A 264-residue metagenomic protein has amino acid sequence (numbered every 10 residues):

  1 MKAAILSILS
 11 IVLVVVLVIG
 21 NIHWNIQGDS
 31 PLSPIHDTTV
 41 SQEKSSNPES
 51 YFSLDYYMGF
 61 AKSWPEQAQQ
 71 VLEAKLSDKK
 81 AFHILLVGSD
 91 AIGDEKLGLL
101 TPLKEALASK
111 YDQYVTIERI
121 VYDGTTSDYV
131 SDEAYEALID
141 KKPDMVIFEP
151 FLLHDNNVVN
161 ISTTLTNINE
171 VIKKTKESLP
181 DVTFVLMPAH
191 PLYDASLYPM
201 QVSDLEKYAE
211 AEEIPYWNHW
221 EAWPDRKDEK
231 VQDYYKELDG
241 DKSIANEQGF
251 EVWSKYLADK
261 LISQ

Functional and structural regions predicted by a protein language model:
M1-F82, I262-Q264: N-terminal secretory targeting modules
Q67-V71, D128-I139, I168-K174: Alpha-helical scaffolding within the catalytic cores of extracellular/periplasmic polymer-degrading hydrolases
K75-V159: Conserved SGNH/GDSL esterase-like catalytic core that processes O-acyl groups on lipids and polysaccharides
I92-L100, S127-S131, N157-I168, A195-V202 (+1 more regions): Solvent-exposed, acidic/flexible segments
A108-D112, I139, P143, F151 (+4 more regions): Sec-exported extracytoplasmic/periplasmic mature domains
T116-E118, T183, E213-P215: Conserved beta-strand segments of alpha/beta enzyme cores
E149-P150, K174-K207: Active-site segments of SGNH/GDSL-like serine hydrolases that catalyze O-acetyl group transfer/hydrolysis on lipids
A195-Q264: Catalytic His-Asp segment of secreted/periplasmic serine-dependent ester chemistry enzymes
